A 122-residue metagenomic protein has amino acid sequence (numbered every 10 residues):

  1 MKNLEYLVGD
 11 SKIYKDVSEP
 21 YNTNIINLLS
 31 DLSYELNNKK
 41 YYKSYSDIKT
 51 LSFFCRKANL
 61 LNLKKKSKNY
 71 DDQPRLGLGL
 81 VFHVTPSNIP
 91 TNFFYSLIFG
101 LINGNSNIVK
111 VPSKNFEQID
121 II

Functional and structural regions predicted by a protein language model:
M1-K40: N-terminal alpha-helical segment of soluble enzymes
S18, N22-I26, Y41-L51, R56-I122: Rossmann-like NAD(P) dinucleotide-binding subdomain of oxidoreductase/dehydrogenase enzymes
